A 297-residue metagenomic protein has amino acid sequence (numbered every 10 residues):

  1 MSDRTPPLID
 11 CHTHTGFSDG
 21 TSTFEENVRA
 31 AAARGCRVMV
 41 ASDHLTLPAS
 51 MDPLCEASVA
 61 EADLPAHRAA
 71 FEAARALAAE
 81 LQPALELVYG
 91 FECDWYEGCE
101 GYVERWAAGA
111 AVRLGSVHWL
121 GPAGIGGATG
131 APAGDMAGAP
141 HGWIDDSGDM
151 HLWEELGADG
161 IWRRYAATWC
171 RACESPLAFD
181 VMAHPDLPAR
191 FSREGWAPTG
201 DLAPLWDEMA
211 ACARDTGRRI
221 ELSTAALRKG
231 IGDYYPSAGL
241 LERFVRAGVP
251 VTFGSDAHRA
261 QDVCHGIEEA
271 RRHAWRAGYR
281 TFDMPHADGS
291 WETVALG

Functional and structural regions predicted by a protein language model:
M1-E97, A128-A131, A189-R193, P198-A203 (+4 more regions): An N-terminally biased module of ancient metal coordination in phosphate/nucleic-acid-related enzymes
H12, A31, R113, H184 (+3 more regions): Conserved, mostly hydrophobic/aromatic
A32, C173-S175, V245, W275: Non-catalytic positions within long, well-ordered alpha-helices that form the structural scaffold/packing of enzyme
C36, A110, L177-F179, V249 (+1 more regions): A structural motif
M39-A41, R113, M182, I220 (+1 more regions): Hydrophobic residues within beta-strands of alpha/beta enzymes
E61-D215: Extended substrate/RNA-proximal surfaces in nucleic-acid metabolism proteins
L202-V263, R280: Active-site-adjacent C-terminal substructures of enzyme catalytic domains
D262-G297: Mid-to-C-terminal alpha-helical segments outside catalytic/metal-binding sites
